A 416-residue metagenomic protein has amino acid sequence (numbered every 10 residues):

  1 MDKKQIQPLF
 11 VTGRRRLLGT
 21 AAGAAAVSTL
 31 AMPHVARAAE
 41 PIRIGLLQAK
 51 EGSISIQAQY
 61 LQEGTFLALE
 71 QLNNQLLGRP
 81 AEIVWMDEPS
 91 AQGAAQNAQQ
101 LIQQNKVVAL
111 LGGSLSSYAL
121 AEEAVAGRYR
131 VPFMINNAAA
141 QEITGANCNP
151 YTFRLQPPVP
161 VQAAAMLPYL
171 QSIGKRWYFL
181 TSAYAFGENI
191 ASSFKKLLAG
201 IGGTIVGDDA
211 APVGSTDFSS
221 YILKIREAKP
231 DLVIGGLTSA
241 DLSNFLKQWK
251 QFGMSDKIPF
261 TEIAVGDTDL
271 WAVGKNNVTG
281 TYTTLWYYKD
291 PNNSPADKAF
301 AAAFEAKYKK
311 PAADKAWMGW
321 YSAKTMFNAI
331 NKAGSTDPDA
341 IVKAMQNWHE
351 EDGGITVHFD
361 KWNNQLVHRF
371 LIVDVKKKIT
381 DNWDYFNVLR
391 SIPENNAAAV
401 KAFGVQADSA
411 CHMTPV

Functional and structural regions predicted by a protein language model:
D2-I6, G13-G19, A38-V416: Extracytosolic ligand-binding ectodomains
V11-T12, H34: Intrinsically disordered, low-complexity regions enriched in serine, threonine, proline and polar/charged residues
A24-A25, A36: Cleavable N-terminal signal peptides
A26-M32: Hydrophobic membrane-targeting signal helices
M32-A38: Sec/Tat signal peptide C-region and signal peptidase I cleavage site
